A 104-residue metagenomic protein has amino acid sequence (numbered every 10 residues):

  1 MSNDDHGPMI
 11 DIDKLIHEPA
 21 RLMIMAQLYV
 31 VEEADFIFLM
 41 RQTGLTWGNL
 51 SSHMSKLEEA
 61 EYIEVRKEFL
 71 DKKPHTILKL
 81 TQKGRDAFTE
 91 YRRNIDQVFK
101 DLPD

Functional and structural regions predicted by a protein language model:
M1-M9, A26, R85-D104: Amphipathic alpha-helical dimerization/coiled-coil segments that flank or bridge DNA-binding/regulatory modules
P8-N49, E68-D71, H75-K79: N-terminal helix-turn-helix DNA-binding core of bacterial DNA-binding proteins
I37-L39, S51, I77-L78, Y91-I95 (+1 more regions): Surface-exposed beta-strand edges and their flanking turn/coil or helix-capping segments
M54-S55: Short, hydrophobic-biased segments on the C-terminal half of alpha helices that form "recognition helices"
E61: Glycine-centered, phosphate/nucleic-acid-interacting loop/turn motifs that mediate DNA/RNA or nucleotide
V65: Short beta-strand "wing" residues that participate in macromolecule-binding interfaces
L80-G84: Accessory beta->alpha helical hairpin/"wing" motif in late/C-terminal subdomains of nucleic-acid enzymes
